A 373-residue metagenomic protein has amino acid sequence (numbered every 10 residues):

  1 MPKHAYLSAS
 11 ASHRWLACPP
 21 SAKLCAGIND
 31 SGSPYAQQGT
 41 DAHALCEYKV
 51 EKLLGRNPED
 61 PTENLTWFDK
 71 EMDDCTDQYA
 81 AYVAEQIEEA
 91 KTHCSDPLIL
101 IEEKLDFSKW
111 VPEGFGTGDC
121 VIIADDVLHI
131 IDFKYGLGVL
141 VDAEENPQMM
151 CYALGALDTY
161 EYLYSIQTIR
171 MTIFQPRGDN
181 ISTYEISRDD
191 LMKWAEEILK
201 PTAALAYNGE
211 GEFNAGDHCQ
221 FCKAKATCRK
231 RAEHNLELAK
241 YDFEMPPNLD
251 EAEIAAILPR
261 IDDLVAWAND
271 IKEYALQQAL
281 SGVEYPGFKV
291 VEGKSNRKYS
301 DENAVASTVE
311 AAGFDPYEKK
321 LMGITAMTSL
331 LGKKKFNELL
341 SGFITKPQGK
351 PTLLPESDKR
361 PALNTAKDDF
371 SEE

Functional and structural regions predicted by a protein language model:
M1-L128, T168-R170, I261: Metal-dependent nuclease catalytic cores that hydrolyze phosphodiester bonds in DNA/RNA, characterized by
C25-G27, P58-E63, P97-E103, F213-Q220 (+3 more regions): Short coil/turn segments at secondary-structure boundaries
S31, Y35, L140-D142, D250: Alpha-helix N-cap/helix-initiation motif
Q37, D96-A204: Mg2+/Mn2+-dependent nuclease catalytic core
A44, V50, L54, P58-P61 (+4 more regions): DEDD superfamily 3′-5′ metal-dependent exonuclease/proofreading module
V50-L54, Y135, A153-E161, Y207 (+6 more regions): Hydrophobic/aromatic-lined pockets within catalytic cores
R170, E196-D263, P361, T365-E373: Short, charged, low-complexity amphipathic alpha-helix
A266-E373: Extended, charge-rich alpha-helical segments
